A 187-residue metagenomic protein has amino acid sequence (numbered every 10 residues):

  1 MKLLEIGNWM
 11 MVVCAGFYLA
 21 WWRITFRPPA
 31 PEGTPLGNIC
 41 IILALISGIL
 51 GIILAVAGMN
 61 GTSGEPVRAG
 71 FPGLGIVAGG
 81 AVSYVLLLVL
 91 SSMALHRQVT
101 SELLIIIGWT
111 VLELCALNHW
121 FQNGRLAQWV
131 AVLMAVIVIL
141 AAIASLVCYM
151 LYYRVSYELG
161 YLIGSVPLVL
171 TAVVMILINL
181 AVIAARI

Functional and structural regions predicted by a protein language model:
M1-A69: N-terminal topogenic module of multi-pass integral membrane proteins
K2-L4, S63-E65, C115-L151: Short alpha-helical packing/oligomerization segments
N8, P29-L45, A69-L74, L95-I106 (+1 more regions): Membrane-interfacial loop-to-transmembrane alpha-helix junctions, especially the N-terminal start
A20-P31, V85-H96, V147-V155: C-terminal ends of transmembrane helices
L43-I46, E102-A116, G164-I176: Small-residue-rich segments of transmembrane alpha-helices in multi-pass membrane proteins, especially helix faces
L54-L88, V136: Alpha-helical transmembrane-segment detector that highlights a single hydrophobic TM helix and its immediate
Y149-A172: Interfacial loop-to-transmembrane junctions
V174-I187: Juxtamembrane boundary at the C-terminal end of a transmembrane helix
